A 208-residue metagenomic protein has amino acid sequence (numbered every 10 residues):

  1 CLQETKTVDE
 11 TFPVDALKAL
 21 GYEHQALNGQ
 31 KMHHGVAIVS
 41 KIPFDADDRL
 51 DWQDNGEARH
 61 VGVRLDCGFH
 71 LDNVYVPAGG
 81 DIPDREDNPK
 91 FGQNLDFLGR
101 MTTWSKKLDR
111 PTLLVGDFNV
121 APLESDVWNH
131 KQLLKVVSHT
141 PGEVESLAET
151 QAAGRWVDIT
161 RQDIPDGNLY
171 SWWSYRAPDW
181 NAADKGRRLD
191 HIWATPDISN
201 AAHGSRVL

Functional and structural regions predicted by a protein language model:
C1-E10, L71, M101-E124, I159 (+1 more regions): Active-site beta-strand/loop signature of hydrolases that rely on acidic residues for catalysis
Q3-P83: Structured beta-strand-rich core segments of catalytic domains in phosphoester-bond hydrolases
L17-L20, R100-K107, S146, T150: Catalytic-core regions built around general acid/base machinery
A46-D51, R64, L123-L208: Metal-dependent phosphoester-hydrolase catalytic domains
V76-M101, K131-V136: Surface-exposed cleft-lining segments at the edges of enzyme active sites
Q93-W104, D109, P141-G142: Enzymes that bind and transform nitrogen-containing heteroaromatic metabolites
